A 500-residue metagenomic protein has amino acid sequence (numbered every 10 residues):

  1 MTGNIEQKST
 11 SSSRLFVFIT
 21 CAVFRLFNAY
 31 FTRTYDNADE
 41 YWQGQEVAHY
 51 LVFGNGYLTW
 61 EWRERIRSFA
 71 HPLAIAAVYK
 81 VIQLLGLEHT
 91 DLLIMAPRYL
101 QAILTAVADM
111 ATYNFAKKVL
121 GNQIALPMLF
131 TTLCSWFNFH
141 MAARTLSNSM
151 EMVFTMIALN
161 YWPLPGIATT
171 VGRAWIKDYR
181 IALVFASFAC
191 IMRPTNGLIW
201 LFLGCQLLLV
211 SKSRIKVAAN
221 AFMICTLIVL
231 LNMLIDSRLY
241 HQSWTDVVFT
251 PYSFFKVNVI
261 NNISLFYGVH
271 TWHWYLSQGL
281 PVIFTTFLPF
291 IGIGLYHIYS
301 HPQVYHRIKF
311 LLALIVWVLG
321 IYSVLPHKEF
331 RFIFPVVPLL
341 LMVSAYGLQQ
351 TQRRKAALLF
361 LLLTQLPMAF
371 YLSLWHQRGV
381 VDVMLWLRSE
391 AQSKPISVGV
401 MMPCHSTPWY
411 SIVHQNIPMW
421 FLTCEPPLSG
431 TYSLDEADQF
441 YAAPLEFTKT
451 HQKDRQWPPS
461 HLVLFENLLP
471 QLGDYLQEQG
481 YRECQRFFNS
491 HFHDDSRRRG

Functional and structural regions predicted by a protein language model:
G3-E6, N160-A186, T195-V229, Y296-H301 (+1 more regions): Perimembrane helix-loop-helix junctions
R14-A22, L230, F290, Y299-P302 (+3 more regions): Signature aromatic-anchored transmembrane alpha helix within multi-pass, membrane-resident enzymes that catalyze glycan
L26, Y30, M128-A142, Y161 (+3 more regions): Membrane-interface alpha helices of multi-pass inner-membrane proteins
N37-D39, F137-M150, E329-F330: Short acidic/glycine- and proline-prone juxtamembrane loop motifs at membrane-interface regions of multi-pass membrane
Q43-V52, R63-E88, I103, S149 (+3 more regions): Short hydrophobic/aromatic helix or loop-helix immediately within or flanking a transmembrane segment in polytopic
M95, Y99-L120: Transmembrane-helix motifs of polytopic, lipid-linked glycan transferases
G204-L207, S277-H306, L319: Hydrophobic, aromatic-rich transmembrane alpha-helices and their immediate juxtamembrane boundary segments
Q352-E466, F488: Membrane-embedded, lumen/periplasm-facing catalytic core of multi-pass transferases that use lipid-linked donors
